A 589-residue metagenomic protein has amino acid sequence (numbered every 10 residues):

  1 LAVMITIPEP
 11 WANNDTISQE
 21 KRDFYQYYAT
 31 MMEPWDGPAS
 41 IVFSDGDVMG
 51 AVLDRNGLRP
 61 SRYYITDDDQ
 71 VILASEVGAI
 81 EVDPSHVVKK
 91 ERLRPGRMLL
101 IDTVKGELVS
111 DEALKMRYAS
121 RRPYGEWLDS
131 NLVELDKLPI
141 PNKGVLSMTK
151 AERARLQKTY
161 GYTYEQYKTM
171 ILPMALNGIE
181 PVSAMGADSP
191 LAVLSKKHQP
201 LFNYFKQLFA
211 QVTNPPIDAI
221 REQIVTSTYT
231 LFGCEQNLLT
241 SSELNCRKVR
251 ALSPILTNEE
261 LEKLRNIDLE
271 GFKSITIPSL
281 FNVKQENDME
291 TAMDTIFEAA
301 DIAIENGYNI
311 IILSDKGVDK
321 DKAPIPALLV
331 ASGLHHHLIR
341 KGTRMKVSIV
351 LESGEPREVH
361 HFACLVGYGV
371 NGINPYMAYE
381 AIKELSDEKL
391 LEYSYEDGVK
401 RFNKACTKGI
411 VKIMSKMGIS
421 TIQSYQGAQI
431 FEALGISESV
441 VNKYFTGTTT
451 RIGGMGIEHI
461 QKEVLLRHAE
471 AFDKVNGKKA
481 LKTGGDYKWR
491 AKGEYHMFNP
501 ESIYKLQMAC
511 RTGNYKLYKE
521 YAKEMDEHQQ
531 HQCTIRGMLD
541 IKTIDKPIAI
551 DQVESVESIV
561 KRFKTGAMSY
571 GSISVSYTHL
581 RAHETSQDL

Functional and structural regions predicted by a protein language model:
L1-N237, S242, I267-D268: Conserved short alpha-helical segments that host acidic/polar catalytic motifs at enzyme active sites
V3-W11, F43-G46, R221-S227, S314-G317 (+5 more regions): A glycine-rich phosphate-binding loop feature that marks nucleotide/adenosyl-phosphate handling sites
Q26-T30, S40-I41, A79-S110, R340-Y376 (+5 more regions): Phosphate/diphosphate-binding loops
Q211, I224-T295, A299-E305: Active-site cores of enzymes that catalyze phosphoryl transfer or operate on phosphate-rich substrates
F297-I311, M345, A363-N371: Alpha/beta enzyme core
G307-L334, R344-K346, G354, E358-H360: Conserved structured catalytic cores and adjacent interaction surfaces of nucleotide-binding/hydrolyzing enzymes
Q426-S576: Active-site loops and adjacent core secondary-structure elements that bind or stabilize anionic groups
T578-T585: Conserved small/polar residues in nucleotide/adenosyl-binding loops
